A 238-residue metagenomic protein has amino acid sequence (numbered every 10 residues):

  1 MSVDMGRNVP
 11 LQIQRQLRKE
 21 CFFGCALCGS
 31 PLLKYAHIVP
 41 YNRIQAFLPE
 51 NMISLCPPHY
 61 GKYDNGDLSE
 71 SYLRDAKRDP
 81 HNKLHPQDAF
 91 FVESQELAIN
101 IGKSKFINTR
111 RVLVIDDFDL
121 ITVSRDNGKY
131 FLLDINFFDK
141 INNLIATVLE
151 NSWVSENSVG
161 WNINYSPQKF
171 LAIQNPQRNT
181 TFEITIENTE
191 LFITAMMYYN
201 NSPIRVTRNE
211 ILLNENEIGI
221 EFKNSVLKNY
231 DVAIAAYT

Functional and structural regions predicted by a protein language model:
V3-K19, G24-N82: Histidine-centered nuclease catalytic patch
A76-T238: Extended charged
